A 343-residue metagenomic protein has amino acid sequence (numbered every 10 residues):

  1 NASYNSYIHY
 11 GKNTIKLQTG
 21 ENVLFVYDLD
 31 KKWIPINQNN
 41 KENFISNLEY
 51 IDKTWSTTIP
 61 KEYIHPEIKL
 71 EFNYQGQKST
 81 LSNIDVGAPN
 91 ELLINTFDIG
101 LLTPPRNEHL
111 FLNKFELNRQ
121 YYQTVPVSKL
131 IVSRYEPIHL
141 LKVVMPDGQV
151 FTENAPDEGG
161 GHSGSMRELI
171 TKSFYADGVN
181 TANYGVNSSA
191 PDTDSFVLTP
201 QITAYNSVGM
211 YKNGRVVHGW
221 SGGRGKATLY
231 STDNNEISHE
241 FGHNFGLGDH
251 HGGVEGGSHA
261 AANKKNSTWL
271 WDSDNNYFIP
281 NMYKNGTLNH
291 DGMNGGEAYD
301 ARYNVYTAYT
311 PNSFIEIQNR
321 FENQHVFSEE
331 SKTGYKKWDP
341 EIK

Functional and structural regions predicted by a protein language model:
A2-K41: Acidic, glycine/polar-enriched metal-coordinating patches/loops that mediate binding to polyanionic ligands
Y4, E21, L117, R224 (+2 more regions): Residues that flank catalytic or metal-binding motifs in active/ligand-binding sites
D28, N73, F97, Y205-S207 (+1 more regions): Structured loops at beta-to-helix junctions and adjacent beta-edge loops in soluble globular domains
L29, E49-I51, G286-T287: Short, ordered beta-strand-loop transition motifs
N39-D233, F245, H250-E255: Propeptide-to-catalytic entry region of secreted or membrane-anchored zinc metalloproteases
S231-E236, T287: Conserved structured core elements
I237, F241-F245: Active-site His/Glu-centered metal-binding helix of metallohydrolases
G253-K343: Replace "(M1/M4/M9/M12/WLM)" with "(e.g., M1/M4/M8/M9/M12/M26/WLM)" and add "not limited to" to clarify scope
